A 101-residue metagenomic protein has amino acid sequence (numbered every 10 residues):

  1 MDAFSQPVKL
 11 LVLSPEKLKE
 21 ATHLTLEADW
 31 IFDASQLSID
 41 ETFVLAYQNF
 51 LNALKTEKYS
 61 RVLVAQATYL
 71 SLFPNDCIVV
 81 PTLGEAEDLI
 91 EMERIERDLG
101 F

Functional and structural regions predicted by a protein language model:
D2-D29, A34-F101: Amphipathic, Lys/Arg-enriched alpha-helical "gate/interface" segment within cytosolic domains that mediates
